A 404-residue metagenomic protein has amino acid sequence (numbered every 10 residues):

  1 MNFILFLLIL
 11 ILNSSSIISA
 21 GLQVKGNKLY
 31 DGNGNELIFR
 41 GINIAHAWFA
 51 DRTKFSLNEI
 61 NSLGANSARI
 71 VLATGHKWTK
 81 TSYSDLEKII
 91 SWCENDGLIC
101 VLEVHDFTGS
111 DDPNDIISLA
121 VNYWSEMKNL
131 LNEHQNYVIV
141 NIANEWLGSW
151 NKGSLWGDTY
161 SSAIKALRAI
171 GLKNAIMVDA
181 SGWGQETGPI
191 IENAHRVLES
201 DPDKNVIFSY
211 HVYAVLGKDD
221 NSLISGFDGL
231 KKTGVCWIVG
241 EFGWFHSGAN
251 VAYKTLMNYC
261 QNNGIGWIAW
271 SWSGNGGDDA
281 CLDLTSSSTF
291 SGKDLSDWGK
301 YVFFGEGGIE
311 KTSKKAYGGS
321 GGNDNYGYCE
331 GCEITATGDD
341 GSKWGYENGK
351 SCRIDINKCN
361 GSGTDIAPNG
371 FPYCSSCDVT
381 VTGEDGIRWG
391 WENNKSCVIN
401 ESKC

Functional and structural regions predicted by a protein language model:
N2-S19: Cleavable N-terminal signal peptides of Sec/SRP-targeted secreted and luminal proteins
S15-S67: N-terminal carbohydrate-binding accessory modules
L37-F39, A65-S67, G97-I99, Q135-Y137 (+5 more regions): Structural motif
I44, I70, S209: Redox-cofactor binding/interface segments in oxidoreductases and associated redox assembly factors
A50, L119-I139, A143-N275, D279-G307: Extracellular glycoside hydrolase catalytic/binding regions
R52-G109, I117-N122, S161, R168-I170 (+1 more regions): Aromatic-lined substrate-binding rim segments of carbohydrate-active enzymes
Y317-C404: Extracellular/cell-surface secretome signature
